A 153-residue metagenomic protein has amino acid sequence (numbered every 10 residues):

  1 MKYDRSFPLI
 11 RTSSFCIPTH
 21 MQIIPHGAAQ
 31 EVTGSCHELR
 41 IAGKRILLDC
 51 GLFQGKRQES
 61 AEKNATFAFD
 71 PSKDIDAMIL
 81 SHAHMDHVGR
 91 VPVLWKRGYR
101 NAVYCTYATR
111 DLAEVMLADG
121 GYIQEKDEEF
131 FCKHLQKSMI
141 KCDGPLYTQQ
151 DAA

Functional and structural regions predicted by a protein language model:
M1-Y3, P8-T19: Short, basic, low-complexity termini and linkers enriched in Ser/Thr/Gly/Pro that act as targeting/leader peptides
P8-L9, P18, P25, P71 (+1 more regions): Proline-rich intrinsically disordered, low-complexity coils
M21-I24, D49: Extended recognition/assembly regions associated with phosphoester-bond processing machinery
A29-E31, A42-N101, C105, T109 (+1 more regions): Pre-active-site segment of Zn-dependent metallo-hydrolases
G34-L39: Short beta-strand scaffold segments in enzyme catalytic cores
